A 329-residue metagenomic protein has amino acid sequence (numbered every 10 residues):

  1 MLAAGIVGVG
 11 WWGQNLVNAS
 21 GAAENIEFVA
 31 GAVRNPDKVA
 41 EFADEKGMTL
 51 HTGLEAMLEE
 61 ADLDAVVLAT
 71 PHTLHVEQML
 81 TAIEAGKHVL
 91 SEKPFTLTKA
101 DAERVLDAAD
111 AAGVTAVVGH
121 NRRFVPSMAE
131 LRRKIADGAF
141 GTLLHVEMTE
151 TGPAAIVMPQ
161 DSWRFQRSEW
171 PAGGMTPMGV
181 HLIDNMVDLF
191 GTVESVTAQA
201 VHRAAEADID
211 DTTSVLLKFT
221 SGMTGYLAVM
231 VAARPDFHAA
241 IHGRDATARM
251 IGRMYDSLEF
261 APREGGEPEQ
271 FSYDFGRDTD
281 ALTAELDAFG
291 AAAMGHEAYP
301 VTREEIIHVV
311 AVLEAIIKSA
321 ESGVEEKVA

Functional and structural regions predicted by a protein language model:
M1-K46: N-terminal Rossmann-like dinucleotide-binding module
R34, Y273-D287: Active-site loop of classical SDR/Rossmann-like NAD(P)-dependent oxidoreductases, centered on the catalytic Tyr-X3-Lys
M48-A108: Beta-loop-alpha module in the N-terminal Rossmann-like domain of NAD(P)-dependent dehydrogenases, especially those
T52, L90-S91, A116-V118, L227 (+1 more regions): Hydrophobic residues in well-ordered beta-strands that form the structural core
A65-L68, E103, A288-A329: C-terminal helix-rich "cap/oligomerization" subdomain common to oxidoreductases
E103-N121, G141-V146: Rossmann-fold dehydrogenase core element
R122-E206, G323: Predominantly a Rossmann-like dinucleotide-binding segment in NAD(P)-dependent oxidoreductases
P177, H181-S257, T283-A298: Contiguous beta-strand/loop segments that form the cofactor/metal-binding neighborhood of enzyme cores
